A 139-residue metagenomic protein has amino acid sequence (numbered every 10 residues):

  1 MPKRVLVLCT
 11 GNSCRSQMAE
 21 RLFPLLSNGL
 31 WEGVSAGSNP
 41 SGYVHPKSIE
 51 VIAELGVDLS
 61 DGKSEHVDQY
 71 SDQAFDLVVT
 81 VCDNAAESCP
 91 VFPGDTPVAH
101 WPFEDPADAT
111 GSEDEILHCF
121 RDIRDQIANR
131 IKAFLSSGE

Functional and structural regions predicted by a protein language model:
M1-Q69: Conserved active-site segments centered on acidic
D72-A74: Alpha-helix C-terminal capping/helix-to-coil transition sites in glycosyltransferase folds
L77: Short, Asp-centered acidic motifs that coordinate Mg2+ and/or phosphate in catalytic or ligand-binding sites
T80: Redox-cofactor binding/interface segments in oxidoreductases and associated redox assembly factors
D83: Flexible loop residues that form catalytic and substrate-binding hotspots at small-molecule/glycan-binding clefts
A86-E139: Phosphate-binding/catalytic loops
